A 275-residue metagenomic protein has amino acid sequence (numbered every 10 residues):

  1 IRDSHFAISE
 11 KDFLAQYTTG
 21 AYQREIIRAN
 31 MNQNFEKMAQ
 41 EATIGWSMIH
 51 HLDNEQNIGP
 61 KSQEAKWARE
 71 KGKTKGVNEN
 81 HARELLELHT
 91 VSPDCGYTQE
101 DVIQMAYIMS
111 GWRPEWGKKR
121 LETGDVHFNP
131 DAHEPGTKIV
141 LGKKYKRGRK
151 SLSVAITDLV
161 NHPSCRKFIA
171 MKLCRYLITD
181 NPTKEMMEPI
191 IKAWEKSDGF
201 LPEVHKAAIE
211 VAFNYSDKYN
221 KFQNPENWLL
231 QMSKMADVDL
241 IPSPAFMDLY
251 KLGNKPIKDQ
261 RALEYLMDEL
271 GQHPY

Functional and structural regions predicted by a protein language model:
I1-N181: Non-catalytic, conformational "gating/processing" segments within enzyme and secreted inhibitor domains
R2-D3, H162, R166-S197, H205-Y275: Flexible, low-complexity segments enriched for small/polar residues
Q33-F35, T98, K192-E203: Short, charged, surface-exposed loops that flank catalytic or proteolytic processing sites
M105, T137, P202-H205, L230: Structural beta-strand/beta-sheet cores of well-ordered domains, especially the beta-sheet scaffolds that support
